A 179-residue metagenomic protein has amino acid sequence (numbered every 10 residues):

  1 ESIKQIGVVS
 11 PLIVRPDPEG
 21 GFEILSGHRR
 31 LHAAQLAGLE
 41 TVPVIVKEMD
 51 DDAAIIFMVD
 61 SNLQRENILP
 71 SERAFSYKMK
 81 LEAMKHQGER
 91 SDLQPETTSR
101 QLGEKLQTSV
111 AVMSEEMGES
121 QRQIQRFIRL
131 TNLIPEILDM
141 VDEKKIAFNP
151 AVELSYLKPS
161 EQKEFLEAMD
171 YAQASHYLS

Functional and structural regions predicted by a protein language model:
E1-K47, A53-N67: Short, charged/polar connector segments at secondary-structure boundaries
V9-P11, I134, K158, H176: Short, proline-centered helix/strand-breaking motifs
H28-R29, D50, E72, I128: Short beta->alpha linker loops
H32, P135, K163: Alpha-helical elements of the RecA-like P-loop NTPase motor core of helicases
L39-E40, E48, A83, L130 (+2 more regions): A short linear boundary/processing microfeature
R65-L157: Alpha-helical interaction elements
Y156-Y177: A short, Lys/Arg-enriched interface patch at domain edges and termini
